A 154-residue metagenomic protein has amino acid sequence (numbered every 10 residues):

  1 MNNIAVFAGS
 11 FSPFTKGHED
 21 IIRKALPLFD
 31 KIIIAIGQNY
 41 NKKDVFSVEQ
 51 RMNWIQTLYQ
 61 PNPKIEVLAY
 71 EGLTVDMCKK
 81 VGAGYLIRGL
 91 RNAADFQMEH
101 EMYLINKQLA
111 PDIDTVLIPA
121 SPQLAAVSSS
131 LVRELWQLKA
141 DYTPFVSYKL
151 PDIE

Functional and structural regions predicted by a protein language model:
M1-E154: Nucleotidyltransferase catalytic core that binds NTPs
